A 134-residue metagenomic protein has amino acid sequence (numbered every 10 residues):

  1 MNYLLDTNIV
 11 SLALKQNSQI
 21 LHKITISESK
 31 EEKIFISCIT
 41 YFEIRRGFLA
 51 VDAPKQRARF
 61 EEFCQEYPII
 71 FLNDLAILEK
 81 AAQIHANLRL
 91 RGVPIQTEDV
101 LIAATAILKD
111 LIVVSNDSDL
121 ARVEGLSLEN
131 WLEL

Functional and structural regions predicted by a protein language model:
M1, A103, I107-L134: Acidic, PIN/NYN-like endoribonuclease modules and their adjacent C-terminal/linker elements
M1-I36, F48-E62, L134: Short, well-structured N-terminal submotif of metal-dependent ribonuclease cores
D6-T7, I44, A81, A106 (+1 more regions): Generic structural signal for small/hydrophobic residues in well-ordered secondary structure, especially within
V10-S11, L21, F42-R45, A121 (+1 more regions): Nucleotide phosphate-binding site architecture
I70-V114: Active-site neighborhoods of divalent-metal-dependent phosphate/nucleic-acid chemistry enzymes
